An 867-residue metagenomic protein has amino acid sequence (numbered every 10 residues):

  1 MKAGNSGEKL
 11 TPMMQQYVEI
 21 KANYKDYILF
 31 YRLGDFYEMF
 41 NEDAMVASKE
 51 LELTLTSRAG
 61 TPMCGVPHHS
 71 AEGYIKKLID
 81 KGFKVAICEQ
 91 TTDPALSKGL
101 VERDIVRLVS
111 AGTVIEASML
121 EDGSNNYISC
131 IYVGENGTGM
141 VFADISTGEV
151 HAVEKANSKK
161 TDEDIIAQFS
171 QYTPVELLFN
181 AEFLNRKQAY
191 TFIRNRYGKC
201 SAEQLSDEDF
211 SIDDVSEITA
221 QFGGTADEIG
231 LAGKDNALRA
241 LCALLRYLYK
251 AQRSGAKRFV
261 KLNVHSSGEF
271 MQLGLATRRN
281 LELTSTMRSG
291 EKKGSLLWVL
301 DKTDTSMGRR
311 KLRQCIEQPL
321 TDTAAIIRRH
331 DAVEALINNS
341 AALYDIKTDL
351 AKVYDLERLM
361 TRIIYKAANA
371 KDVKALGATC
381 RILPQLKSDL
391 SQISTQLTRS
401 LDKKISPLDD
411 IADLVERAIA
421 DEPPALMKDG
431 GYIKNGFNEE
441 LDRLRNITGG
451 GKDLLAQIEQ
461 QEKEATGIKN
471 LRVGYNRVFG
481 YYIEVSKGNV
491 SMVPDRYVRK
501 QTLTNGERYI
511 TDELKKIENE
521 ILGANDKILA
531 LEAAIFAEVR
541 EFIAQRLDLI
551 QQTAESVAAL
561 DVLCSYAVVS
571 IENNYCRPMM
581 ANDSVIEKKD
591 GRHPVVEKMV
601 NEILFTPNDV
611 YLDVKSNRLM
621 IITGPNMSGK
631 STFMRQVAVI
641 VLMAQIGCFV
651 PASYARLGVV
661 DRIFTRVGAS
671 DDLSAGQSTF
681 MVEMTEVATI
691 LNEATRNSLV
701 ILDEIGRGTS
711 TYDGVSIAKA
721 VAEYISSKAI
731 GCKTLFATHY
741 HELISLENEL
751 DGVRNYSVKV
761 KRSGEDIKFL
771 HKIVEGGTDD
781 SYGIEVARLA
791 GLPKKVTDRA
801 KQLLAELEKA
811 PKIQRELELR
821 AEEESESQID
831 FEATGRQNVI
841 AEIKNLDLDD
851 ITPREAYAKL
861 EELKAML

Functional and structural regions predicted by a protein language model:
M1-A335, Y344, T348-I364, A368-Q460: Charged catalytic and DNA/RNA-contacting regions of genome-maintenance and nucleic-acid-processing enzymes
G4-G7, T11, Q15-E19, D26 (+5 more regions): Conserved phosphate-binding elements of NTP-dependent enzyme cores
N41-A44, K234, D304-T305, R310 (+5 more regions): ATPase nucleotide-binding head domains, primarily ABC-like/P-loop NTPase cores
A111-L120, G255, I393-L397, A456-I468 (+4 more regions): Active-site phosphate-binding and catalytic loops of NTP-dependent enzymes
G139, D207-Q221, M271-L275, M287 (+6 more regions): Amphipathic heptad-repeat alpha-helical coiled-coil/stalk segments that mediate oligomerization, filament/stalk
F169, P174-N185, A189-T191, Q204 (+4 more regions): Conserved catalytic alpha/beta cores of large enzymes that bind or transform nucleotide phosphates and polynucleotides
Y365, N369, T379-I382, N435-G436 (+2 more regions): Charged, surface-exposed helical/loop "interaction arms" that form contiguous linear patches used for dimerization
E439-G449, D453-L454, I829-E862, M866: C-terminal accessory/binding modules appended to enzymatic or scaffolding proteins
